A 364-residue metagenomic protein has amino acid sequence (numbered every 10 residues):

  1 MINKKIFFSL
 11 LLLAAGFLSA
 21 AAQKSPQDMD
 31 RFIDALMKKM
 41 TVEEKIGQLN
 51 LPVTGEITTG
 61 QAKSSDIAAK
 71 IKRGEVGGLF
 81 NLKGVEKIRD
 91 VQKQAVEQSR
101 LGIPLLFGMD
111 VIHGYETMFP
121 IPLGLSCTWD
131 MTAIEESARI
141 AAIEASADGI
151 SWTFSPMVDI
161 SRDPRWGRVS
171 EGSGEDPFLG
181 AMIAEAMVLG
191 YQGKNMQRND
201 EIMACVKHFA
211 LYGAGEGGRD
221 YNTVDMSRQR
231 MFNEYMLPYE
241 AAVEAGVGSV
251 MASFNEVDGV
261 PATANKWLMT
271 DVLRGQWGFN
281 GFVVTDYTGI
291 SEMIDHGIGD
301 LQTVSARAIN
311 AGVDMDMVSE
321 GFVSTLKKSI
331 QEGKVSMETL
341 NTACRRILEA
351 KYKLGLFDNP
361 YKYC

Functional and structural regions predicted by a protein language model:
M1-S25: Bacterial Sec-dependent N-terminal signal peptides
A20-C364: Glycoside hydrolase catalytic-domain context in secreted enzymes
